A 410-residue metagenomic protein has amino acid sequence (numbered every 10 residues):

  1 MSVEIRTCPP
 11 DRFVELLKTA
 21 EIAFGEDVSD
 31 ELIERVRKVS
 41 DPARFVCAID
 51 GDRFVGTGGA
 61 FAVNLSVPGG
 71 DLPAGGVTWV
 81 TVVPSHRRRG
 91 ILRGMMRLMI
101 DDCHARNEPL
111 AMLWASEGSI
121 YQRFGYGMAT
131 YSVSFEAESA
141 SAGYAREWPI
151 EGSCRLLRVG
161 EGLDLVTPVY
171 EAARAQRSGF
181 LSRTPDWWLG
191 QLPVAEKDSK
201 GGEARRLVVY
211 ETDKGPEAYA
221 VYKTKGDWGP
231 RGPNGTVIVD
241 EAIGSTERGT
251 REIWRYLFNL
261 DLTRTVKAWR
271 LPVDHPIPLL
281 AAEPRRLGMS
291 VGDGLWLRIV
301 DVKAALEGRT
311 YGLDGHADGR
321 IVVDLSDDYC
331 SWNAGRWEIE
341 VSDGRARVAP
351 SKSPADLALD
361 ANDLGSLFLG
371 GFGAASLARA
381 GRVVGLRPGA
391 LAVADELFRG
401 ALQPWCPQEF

Functional and structural regions predicted by a protein language model:
M1-V14, R146-F410: Intrinsically disordered, low-complexity, positively biased terminal segments
A23-G70, F180-L207, R309: Active-site rim helix/loop that mediates acceptor-substrate recognition in acyltransferases
V46, F54, G58, V80-T81 (+6 more regions): N-terminal membrane-targeting/anchoring modules of bacterial envelope and secretion proteins
C47, R53-V63, A74-G76, T81 (+2 more regions): Conserved beta-strand in the GNAT
L65-V77, R87, D227-T236: A conserved beta-turn-beta hairpin within the catalytic core of GNAT-like acetyltransferases that forms part
W79-V82, R88-D101, T246-F258: Conserved acetyl-CoA-binding loop-helix of GNAT-fold acetyltransferases
M96, D101-A115, D261-P272: Conserved GNAT acetyl-CoA-binding A-motif
A105-P109, W114-S134, E252, V273-G288: Conserved active-site alpha-helix within GNAT-family acetyltransferase domains
